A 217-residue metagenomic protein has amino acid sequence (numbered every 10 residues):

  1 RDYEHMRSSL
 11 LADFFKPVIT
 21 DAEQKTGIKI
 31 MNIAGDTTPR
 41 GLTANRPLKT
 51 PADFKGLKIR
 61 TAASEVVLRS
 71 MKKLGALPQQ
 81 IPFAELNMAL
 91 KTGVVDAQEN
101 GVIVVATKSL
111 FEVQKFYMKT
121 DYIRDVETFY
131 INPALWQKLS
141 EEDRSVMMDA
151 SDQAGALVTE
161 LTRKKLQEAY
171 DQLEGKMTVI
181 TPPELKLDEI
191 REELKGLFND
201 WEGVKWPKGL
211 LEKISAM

Functional and structural regions predicted by a protein language model:
R1-M6, F14, D21-M217: N-terminal secretory/targeting leader peptides
L10: Cys/His-rich zinc-coordinating modules
